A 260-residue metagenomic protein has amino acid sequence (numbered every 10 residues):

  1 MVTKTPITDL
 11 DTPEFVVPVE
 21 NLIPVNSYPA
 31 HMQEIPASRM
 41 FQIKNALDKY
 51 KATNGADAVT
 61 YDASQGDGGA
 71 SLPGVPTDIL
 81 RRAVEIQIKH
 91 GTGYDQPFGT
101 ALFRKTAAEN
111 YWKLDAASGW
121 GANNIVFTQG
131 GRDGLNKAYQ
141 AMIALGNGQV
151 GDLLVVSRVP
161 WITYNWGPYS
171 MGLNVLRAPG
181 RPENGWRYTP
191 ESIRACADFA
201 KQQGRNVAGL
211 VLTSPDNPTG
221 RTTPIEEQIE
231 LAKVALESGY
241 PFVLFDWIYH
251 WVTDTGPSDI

Functional and structural regions predicted by a protein language model:
M1-D11: Intrinsically disordered, low-structural-confidence terminal and linker regions
T3, P36-R39, K233, S238: Intrinsic disorder/low-complexity segments
T8-L10, G66, E226, S258: Intrinsic disorder/low-complexity signal
P13-E20, N26, H31-K137: N-terminal small-domain helix-loop-helix segment of the aminotransferase-like
G91-F242, H250-I260: Conserved core of the PLP fold type I
W247: Walker B catalytic acidic pair
